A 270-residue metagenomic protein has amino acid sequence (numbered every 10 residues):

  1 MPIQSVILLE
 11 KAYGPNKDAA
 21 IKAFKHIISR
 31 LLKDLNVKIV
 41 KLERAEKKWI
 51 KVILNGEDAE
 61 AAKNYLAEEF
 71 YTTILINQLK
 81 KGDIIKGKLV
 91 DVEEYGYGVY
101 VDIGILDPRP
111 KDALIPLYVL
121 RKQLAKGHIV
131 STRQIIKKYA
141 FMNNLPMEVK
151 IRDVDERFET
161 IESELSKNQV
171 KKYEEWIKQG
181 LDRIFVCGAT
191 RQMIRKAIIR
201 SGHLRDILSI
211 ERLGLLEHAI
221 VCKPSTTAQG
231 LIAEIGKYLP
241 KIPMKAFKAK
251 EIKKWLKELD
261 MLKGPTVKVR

Functional and structural regions predicted by a protein language model:
M1-Y71, T132-R270: OB-fold/S1-family RNA-binding modules
W49-N55, A59-M142, P146-R152: S1/OB-fold single-stranded RNA-binding interface
